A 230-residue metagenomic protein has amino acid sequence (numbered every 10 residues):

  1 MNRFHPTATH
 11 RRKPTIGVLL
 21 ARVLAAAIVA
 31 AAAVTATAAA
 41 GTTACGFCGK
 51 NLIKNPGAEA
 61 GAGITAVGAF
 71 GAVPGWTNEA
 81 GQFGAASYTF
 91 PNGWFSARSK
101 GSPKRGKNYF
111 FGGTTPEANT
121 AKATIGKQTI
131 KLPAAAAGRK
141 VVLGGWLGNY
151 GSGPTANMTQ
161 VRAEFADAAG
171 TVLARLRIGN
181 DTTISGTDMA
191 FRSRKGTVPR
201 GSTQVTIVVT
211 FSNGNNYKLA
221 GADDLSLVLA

Functional and structural regions predicted by a protein language model:
M1-K13, I64, F83-A86: Intrinsic structural disorder
R3-F4, H10-G41: Secretory targeting and sorting signals
G41-K140, G144-S152, A156-D167, T171-R200 (+1 more regions): Aromatic (Trp/Tyr/Phe) and Gly/Pro-enriched flexible surface segments
